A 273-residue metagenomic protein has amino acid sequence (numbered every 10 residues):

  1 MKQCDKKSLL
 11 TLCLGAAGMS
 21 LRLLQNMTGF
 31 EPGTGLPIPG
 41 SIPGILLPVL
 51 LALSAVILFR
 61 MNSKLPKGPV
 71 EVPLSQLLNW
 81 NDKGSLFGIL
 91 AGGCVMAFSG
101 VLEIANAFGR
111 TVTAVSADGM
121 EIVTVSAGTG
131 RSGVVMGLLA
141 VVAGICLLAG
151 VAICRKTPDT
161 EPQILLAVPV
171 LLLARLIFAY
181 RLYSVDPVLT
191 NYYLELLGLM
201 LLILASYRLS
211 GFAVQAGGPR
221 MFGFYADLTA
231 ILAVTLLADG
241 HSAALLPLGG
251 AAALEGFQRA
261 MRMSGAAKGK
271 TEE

Functional and structural regions predicted by a protein language model:
M1-A140: N-terminal topogenic module of multi-pass integral membrane proteins
K2, P69-N81, V151-Q163, G211-R220: Membrane-interface helix-boundary motifs at transmembrane edges
L12-C13, Q76-A97, T160-A174, F222-L232: Transmembrane alpha-helical segments of multi-pass membrane proteins
G15-N26, A52-R60, Y192-E273: C-terminal transmembrane-bundle signature of multipass membrane proteins, characterized by strong activation on
L23-F30, F59, A97-T111, G144 (+6 more regions): Transmembrane helix-loop junctions and nearby membrane-interface residues
G35-S41, T129-S132, S184-E195, A244-P247: Non-cytosolic membrane-interface motifs at loop->transmembrane helix junctions
G137-I145, P169-R175, L194-S206: Generic alpha-helical transmembrane segments
L166-T190: Membrane-helix boundary elements
